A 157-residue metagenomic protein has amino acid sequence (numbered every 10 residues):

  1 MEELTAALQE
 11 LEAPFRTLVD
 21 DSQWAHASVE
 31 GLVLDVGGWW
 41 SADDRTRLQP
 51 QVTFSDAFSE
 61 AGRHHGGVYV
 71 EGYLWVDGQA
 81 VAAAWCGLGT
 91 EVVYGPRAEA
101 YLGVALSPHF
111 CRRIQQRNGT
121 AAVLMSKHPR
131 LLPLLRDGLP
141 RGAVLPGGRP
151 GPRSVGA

Functional and structural regions predicted by a protein language model:
M1-A157: A structural boundary/capping signal
